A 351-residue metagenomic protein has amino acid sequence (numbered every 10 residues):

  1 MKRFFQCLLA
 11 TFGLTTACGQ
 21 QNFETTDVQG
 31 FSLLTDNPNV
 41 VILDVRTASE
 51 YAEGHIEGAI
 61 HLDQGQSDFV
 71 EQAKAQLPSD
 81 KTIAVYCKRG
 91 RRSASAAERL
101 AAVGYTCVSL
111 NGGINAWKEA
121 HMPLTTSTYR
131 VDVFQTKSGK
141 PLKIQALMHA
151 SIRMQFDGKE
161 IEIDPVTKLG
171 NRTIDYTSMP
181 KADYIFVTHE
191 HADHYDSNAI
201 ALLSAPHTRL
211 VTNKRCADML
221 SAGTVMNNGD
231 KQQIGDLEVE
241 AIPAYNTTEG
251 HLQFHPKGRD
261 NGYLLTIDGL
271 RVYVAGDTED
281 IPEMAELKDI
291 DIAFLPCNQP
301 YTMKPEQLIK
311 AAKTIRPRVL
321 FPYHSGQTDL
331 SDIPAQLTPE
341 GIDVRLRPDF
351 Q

Functional and structural regions predicted by a protein language model:
F4-L8, C18-L34, V40, A48-T82 (+1 more regions): Rhodanese-like catalytic fold shared by cysteine-dependent sulfurtransferases and DSP/PTP-type phosphatases
C18, S127-D157, Q336-E340, D349-Q351: Zn-dependent metallo-beta-lactamase
V45-E50, M148-A150, V211-M219, N227-G229: Short, polar loop motifs at secondary-structure junctions
T47, T247-T314: Active-site-proximal loop/helix segments of hydrolase catalytic cores
V85-C87, A182-D193: Metallo-beta-lactamase
D132-G139, S151-V187, S197-A201, T248-Q253 (+1 more regions): Pre-active-site segment of Zn-dependent metallo-hydrolases
K168-N171, H191-Y195, A217-L220, D230-Q233 (+4 more regions): Active-site environment of divalent metal-dependent phosphoester hydrolases
T224-G235, K257, I309, K313-Q351: Binuclear metal-ion centers of metallo-dependent hydrolases, dominated by the metallo-beta-lactamase
